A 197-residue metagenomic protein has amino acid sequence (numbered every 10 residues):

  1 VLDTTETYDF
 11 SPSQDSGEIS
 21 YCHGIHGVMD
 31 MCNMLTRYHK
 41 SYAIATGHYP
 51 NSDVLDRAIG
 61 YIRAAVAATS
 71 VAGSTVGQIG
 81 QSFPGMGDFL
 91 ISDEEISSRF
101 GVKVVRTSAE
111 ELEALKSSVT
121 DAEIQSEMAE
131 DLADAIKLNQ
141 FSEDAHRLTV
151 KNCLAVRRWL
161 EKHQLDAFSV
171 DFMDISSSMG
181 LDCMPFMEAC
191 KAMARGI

Functional and structural regions predicted by a protein language model:
V1-I197: An N-terminal assembly and electron-transfer interface module characteristic of large anaerobic redox and radical
